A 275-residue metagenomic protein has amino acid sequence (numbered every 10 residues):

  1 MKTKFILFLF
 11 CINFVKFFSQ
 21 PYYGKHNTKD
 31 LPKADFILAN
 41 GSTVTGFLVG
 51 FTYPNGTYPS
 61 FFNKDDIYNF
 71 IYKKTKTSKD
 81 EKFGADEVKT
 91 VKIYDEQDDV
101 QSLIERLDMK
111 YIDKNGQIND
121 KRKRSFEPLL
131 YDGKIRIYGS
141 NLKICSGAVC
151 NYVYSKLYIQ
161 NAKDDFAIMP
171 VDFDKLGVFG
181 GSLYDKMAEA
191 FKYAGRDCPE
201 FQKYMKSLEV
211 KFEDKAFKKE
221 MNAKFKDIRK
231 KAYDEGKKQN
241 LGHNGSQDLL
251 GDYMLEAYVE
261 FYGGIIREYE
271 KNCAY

Functional and structural regions predicted by a protein language model:
M1-F8, D80, M109, K114 (+1 more regions): Short amphipathic alpha-helical "recognition" segments used for binding
M1-K25: Bacterial Sec-dependent N-terminal signal peptides
K4, N13, D35, L48 (+1 more regions): Functionally constrained cores in energy, signaling, and assembly domains
F14, F36, I67-F70: Short linear motifs in intrinsically disordered/low-complexity regions
F17-T45, G263, A274-Y275: Sec-dependent signal peptide cleavage junction
A34-G41, P128-L129, K156-D164, G251-C273: Extended, compositionally biased low-complexity polar/Lys-Gly-rich tracts and adjacent boundary/linker regions are
V49-I228: Aromatic-patch recognition
F212-Y275: Long, compositionally biased interface segments
